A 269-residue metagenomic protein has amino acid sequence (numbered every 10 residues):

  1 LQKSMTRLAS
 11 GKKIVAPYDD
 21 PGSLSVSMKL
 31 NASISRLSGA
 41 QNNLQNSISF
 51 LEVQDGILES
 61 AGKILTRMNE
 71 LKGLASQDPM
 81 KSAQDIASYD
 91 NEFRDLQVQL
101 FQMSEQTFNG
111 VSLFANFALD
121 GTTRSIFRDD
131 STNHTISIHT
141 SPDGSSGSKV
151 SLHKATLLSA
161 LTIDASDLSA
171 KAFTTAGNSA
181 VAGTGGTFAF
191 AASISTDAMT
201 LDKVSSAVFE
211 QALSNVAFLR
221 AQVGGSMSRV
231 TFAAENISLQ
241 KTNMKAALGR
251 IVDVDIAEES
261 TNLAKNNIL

Functional and structural regions predicted by a protein language model:
Q2, M28-N42, I268: Parallel, heptad-repeat alpha-helical coiled-coil signal-transduction segments
S4-S10, D19, L24, E235-L269: Proline-poor, low-complexity alpha-helical tail modules
L8, L37, L71-K72, M244: Non-transmembrane amphipathic alpha-helical segments
K13-A16, M28-K29, Q41-E235, G249-D253 (+2 more regions): Amphipathic alpha-helical coiled-coil/heptad-repeat segments
